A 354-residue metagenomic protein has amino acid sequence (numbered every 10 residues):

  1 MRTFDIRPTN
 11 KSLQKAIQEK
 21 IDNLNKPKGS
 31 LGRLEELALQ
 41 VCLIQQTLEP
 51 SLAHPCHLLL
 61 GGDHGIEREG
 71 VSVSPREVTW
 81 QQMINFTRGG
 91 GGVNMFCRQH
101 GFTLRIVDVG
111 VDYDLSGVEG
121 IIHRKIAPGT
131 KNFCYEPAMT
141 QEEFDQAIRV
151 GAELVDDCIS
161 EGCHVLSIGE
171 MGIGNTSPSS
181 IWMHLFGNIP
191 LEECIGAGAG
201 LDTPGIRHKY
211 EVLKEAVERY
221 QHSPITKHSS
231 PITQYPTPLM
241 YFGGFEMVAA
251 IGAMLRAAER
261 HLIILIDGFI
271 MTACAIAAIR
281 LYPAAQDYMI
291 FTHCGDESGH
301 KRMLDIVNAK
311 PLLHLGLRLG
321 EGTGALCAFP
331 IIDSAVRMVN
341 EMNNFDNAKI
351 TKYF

Functional and structural regions predicted by a protein language model:
M1-F354: N-terminal loops that bind phosphate or other acidic moieties and the adjacent beta-alpha structural core
